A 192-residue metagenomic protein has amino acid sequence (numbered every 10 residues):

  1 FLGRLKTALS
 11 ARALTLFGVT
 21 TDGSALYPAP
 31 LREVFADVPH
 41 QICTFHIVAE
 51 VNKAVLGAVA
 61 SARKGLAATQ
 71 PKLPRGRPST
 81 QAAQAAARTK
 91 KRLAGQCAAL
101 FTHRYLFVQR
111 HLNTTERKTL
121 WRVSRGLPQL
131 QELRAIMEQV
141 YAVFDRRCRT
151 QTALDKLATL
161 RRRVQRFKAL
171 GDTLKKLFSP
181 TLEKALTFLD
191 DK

Functional and structural regions predicted by a protein language model:
F1-D37, G57-S61, G76: RNase H-like nuclease fold core
F17, T21-A29, F35, P71-K192: Acidic/histidine-rich catalytic cores and adjacent linkers of DNA breakage/strand-transfer/modification proteins
A36-A60, K64: Inter-helix linker motif
A54-A82: Internal, charge-rich low-complexity segments
